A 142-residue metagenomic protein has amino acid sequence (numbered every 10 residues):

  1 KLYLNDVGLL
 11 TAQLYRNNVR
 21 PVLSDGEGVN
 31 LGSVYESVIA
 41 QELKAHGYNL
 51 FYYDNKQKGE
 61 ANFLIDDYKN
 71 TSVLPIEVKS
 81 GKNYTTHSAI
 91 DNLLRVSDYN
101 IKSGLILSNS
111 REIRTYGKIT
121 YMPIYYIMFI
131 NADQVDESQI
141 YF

Functional and structural regions predicted by a protein language model:
K1-N70: Accessory nucleic acid-recognition modules appended to NTPase machines
L2, L43, K69, L93 (+1 more regions): Intrinsically disordered, low-complexity Ser/Thr/Pro/Gly-rich regulatory segments
A12, T85-H87, I113-G117: Switch/connector loops and helix/strand junctions flanking conserved nucleotide-binding motifs in nucleotide-processing
N49, S103, K118-T120: Conserved beta-strand segments of alpha/beta enzyme cores
S72-N83, L93: Active-site ExK catalytic segment of metal-dependent nucleases
L93-N100: Arginine/glycine-rich "motif VI" loop of SF2 helicases in the C-terminal RecA-like domain
K102-S108: Short, hydrophobic beta-strand segments that form beta-sheet elements in well-ordered domains
S110-F142: Domain-level recognition of nuclease-like catalytic cores that cleave nucleotide substrates
